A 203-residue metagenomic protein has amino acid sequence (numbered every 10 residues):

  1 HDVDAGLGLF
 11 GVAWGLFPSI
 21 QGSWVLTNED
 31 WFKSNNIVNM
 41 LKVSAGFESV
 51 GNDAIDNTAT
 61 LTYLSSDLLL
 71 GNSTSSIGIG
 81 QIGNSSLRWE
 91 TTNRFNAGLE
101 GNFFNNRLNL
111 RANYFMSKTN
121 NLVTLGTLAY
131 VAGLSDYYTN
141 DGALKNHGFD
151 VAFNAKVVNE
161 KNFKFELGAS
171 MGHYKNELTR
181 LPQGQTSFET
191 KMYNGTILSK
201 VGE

Functional and structural regions predicted by a protein language model:
H1-V201: Extracellular/periplasmic, surface-exposed regions of secreted and cell-surface proteins
